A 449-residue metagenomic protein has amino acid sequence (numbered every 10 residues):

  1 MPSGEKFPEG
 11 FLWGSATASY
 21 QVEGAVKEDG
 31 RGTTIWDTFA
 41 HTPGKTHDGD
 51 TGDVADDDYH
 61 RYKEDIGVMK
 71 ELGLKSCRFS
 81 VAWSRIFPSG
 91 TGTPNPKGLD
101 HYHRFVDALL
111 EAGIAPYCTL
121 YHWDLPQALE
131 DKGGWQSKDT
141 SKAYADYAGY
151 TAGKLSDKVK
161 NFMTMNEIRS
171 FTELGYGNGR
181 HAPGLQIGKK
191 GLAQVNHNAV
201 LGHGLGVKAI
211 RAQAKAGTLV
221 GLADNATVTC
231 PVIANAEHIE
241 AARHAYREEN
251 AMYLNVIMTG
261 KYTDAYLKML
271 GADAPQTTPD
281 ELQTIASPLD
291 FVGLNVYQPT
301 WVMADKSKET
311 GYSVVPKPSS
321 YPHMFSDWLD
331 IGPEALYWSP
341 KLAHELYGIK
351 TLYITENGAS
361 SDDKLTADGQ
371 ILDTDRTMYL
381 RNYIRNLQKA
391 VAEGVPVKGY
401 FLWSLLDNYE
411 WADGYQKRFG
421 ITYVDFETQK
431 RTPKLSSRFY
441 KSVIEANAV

Functional and structural regions predicted by a protein language model:
P2-T46, S89-T91, L99-V449: Active-site region of glycoside hydrolase catalytic domains
G10-L12, D56-Y59, S76: A common structural microfeature
T33-G67, L72: Aromatic- and Gly/Pro-rich amphipathic surface segment
R61-A82, S287, F291: Catalytic domains of carbohydrate-active enzymes, especially glycoside hydrolases
V81-P94: Glycine-rich, proline-tolerant flexible connector loops at the mouths of alpha/beta enzymes
